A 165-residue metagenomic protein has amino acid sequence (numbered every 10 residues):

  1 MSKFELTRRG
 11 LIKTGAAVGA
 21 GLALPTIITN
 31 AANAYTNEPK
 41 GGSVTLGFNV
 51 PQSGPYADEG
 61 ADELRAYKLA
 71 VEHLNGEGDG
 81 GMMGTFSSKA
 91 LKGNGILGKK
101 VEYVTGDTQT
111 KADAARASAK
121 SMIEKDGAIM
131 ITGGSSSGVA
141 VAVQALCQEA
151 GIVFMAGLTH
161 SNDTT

Functional and structural regions predicted by a protein language model:
M1-G10, A17-T26: N-terminal secretory signal peptides
T26-V50: C-terminal segment of N-terminal export signals and the immediately downstream linker at the start of the mature
E38-K40, G95-K99, I123-K125, C147-E149: Extracellular/periplasmic catalytic domains that process cell-envelope and extracellular macromolecules
P39, G47-A70, L74, T108-A112 (+1 more regions): Extracytoplasmic "Venus flytrap"
R65-E102: Signal peptide-proximal N-terminal region of secreted/periplasmic/extracellular or secretory-lumen proteins
V104-G106: General small-molecule cofactor/ligand-binding pocket signal
Q109-G127: Short, well-structured alpha-helical segments in soluble
K125-T165: Extracytoplasmic ligand/sensor domains, especially the bilobed periplasmic-binding protein
